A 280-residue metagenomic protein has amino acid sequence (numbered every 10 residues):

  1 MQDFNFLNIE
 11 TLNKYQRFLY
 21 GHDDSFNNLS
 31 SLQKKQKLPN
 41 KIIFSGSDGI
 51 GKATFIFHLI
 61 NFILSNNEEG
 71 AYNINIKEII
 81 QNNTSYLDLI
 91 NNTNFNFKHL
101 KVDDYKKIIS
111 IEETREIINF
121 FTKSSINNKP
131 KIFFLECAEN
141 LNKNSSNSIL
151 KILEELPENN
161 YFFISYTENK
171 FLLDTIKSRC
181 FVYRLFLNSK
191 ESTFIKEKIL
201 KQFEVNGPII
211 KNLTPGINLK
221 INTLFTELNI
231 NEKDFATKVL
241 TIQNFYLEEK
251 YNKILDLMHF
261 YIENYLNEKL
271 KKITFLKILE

Functional and structural regions predicted by a protein language model:
M1-H58, F62, E68-L89, E158-Y161 (+1 more regions): Charged, glycine-rich active-site and insertion segments that engage polyanionic ligands
G21, K52, K106-T114: Phosphate/oxyanion-binding active-site loops and adjacent basic polyanion-contact surfaces
N27-Q33, L87-L89, S110-I132, N140 (+1 more regions): Conserved alpha-helical scaffold flanking the Walker A/P-loop in AAA+ ATPase domains
S45, H99-D104: A short hydrophobic beta-strand->loop->alpha-helix junction that borders the nucleotide-binding pocket of P-loop NTPases
D48, C137-A138: Structured beta->alpha junctions
N96-L100, Y183: Structural signal for short hydrophobic segments within the conserved structured cores of catalytic domains across
I132-E136, I149, N160-Y166: Structural recognition of the conserved hydrophobic beta-strand(s) that form the central parallel beta-sheet of P-loop
I152-E158: Substrate-engagement module of ASCE P-loop NTPases
